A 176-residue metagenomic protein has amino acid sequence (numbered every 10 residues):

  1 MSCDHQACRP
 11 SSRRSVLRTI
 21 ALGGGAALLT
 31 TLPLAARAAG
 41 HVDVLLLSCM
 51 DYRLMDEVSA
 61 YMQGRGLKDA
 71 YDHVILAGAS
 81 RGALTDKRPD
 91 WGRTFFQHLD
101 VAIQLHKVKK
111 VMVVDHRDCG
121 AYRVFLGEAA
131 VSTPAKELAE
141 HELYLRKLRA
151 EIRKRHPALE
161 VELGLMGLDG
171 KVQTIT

Functional and structural regions predicted by a protein language model:
M1-S11: N-terminal secretory signal peptides
S2-C3, Y71-E137: Short HxH-centered metal-ligating active-site micro-motif
P10-S15, A26-G40: N-terminal twin-arginine translocation
T19-G24, A39-G92, M166-V172: Short, conserved "active-site rim" segments that organize catalytic pockets and cofactor/ligand binding
A36-G40, R65-G66, Q104, K154-H156: Solvent-exposed alpha-helices and their adjacent loops that cap or buttress functional pockets in soluble metabolic
L105-V108, L148-V161: A structural motif corresponding to the C-terminal end of an alpha-helix and its immediate exit/capping segment
F125-A129, D169-I175: Internal, active-site/partner-interface "lid" segment
A139-R149: Short, flexible loop segments at boundaries between secondary-structure elements
